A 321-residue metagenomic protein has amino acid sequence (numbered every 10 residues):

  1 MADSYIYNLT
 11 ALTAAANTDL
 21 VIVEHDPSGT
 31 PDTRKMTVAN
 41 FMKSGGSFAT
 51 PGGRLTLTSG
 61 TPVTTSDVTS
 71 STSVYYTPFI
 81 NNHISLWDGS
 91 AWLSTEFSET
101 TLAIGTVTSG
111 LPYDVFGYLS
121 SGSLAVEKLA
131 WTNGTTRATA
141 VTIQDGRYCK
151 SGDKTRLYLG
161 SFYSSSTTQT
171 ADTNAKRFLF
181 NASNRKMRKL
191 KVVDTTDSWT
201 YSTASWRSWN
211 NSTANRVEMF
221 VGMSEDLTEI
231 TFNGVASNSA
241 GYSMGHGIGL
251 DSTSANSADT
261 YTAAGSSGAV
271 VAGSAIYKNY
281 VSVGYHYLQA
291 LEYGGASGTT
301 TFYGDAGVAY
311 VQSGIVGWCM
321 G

Functional and structural regions predicted by a protein language model:
A2-G46, T69-S71, I80, W92-P112 (+4 more regions): Extracellular repetitive beta-rich solenoid segments
D3-A16, S28-G29, L57-S71, E99-S109 (+5 more regions): Surface-exposed ligand/attachment interfaces on beta-rich extracellular proteins
E24, Y118-S120, E127-L129, G245-T253 (+1 more regions): Predominantly extracellular/luminal cell-surface or secreted proteins
G46-L111, I143-S205: Glycine-rich, flexible loop motifs
Y113, G284-L288: A short tyrosine-centered beta-strand micro-motif
L119-V141, Q289-D305: Glycine-anchored, exposed beta-strand/edge motif detector
D226-I230: Structural beta-strand segments of beta-rich domains
T231-V283, L291-G321: Terminal beta-strand-rich extracellular "head" domains that mediate receptor/glycan or other ligand binding
